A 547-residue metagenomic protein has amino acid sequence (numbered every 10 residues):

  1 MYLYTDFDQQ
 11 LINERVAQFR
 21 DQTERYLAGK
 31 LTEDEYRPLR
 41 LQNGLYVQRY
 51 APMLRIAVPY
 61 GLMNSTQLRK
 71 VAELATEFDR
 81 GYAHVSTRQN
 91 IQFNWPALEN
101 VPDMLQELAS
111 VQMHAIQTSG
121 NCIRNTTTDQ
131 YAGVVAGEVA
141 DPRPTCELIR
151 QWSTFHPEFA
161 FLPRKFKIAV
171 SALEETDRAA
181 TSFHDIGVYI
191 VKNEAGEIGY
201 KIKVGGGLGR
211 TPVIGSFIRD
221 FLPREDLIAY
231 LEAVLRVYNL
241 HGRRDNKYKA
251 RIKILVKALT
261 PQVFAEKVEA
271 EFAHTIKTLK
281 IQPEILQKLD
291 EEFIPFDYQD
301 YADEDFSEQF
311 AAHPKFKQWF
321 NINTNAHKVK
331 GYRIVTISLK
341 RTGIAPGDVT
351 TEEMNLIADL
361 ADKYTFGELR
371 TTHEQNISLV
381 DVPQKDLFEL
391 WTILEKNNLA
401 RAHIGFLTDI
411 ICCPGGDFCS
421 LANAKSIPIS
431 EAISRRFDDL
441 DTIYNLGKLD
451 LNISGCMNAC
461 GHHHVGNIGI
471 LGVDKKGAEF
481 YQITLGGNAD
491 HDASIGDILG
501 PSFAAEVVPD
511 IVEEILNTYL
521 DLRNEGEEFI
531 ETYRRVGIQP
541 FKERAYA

Functional and structural regions predicted by a protein language model:
M1-A547: Peripheral terminal and linker regions in Fe-S/redox and tRNA-modifying enzymes
